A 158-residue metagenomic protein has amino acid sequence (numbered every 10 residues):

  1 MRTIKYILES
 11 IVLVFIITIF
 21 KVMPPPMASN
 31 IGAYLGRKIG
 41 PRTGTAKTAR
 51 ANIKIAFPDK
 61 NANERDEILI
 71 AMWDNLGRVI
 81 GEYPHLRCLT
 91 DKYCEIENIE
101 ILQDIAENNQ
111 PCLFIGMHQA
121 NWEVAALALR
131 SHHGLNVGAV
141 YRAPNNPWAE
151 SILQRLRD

Functional and structural regions predicted by a protein language model:
M1-G116, N121, E150-R155: Membrane-anchoring hydrophobic helices of lipid-metabolizing enzymes
Q110-D158: Catalytic core of membrane glycerolipid acyltransferases/transacylases, capturing the structured, soluble-facing
